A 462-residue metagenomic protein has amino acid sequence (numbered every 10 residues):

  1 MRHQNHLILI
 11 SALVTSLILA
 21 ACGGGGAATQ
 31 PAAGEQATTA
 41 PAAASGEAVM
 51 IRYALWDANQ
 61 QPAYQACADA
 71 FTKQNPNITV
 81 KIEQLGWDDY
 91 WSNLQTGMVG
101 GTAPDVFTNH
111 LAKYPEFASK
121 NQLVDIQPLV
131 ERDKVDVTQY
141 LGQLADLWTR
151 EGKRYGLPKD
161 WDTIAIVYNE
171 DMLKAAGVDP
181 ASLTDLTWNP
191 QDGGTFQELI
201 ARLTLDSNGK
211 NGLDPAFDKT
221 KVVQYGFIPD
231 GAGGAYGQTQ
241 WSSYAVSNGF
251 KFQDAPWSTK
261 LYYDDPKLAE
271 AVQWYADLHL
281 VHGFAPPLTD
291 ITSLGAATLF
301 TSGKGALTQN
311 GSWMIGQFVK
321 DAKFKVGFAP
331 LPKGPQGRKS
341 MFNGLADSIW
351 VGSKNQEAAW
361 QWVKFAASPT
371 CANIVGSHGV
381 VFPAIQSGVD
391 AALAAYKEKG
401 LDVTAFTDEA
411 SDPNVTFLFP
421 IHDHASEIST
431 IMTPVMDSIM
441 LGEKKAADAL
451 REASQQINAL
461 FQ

Functional and structural regions predicted by a protein language model:
M1-R52, K73, G400, D448-R451 (+1 more regions): Short, low-complexity disordered leader/linker segments with a strong preference for bacterial N-terminal type II
A40-S45, L111-A165, K174, G194-T195 (+6 more regions): Hinge/lid segment of periplasmic solute-binding proteins
V49-C67, L85-W87, D162, A232-A235 (+2 more regions): Extracytoplasmic "Venus flytrap"
D69, Q74, T79, G152 (+10 more regions): Extracytoplasmic/periplasmic substrate-recognition and gating elements
A70-Y140, L147, E151-G156, D171-S182 (+7 more regions): Extracytoplasmic "Venus flytrap"/periplasmic binding protein-like
Q127-Y140, L183-P190, F217-T220, Y225-A235 (+6 more regions): Short, solvent-exposed loop/beta-turn-alpha elements that line the ligand-binding surface or hinge of extracytoplasmic
T149, A384, V403-Q456: C-terminal capping/gating helix-and-loop segments adjacent to ligand/active sites or protein-protein/ligand interfaces
T195-T204, G237-Q238, S242-F250, A255-T289: Glycine-centered hinge/linker elements that transmit conformational signals in sensory and ligand-binding systems
